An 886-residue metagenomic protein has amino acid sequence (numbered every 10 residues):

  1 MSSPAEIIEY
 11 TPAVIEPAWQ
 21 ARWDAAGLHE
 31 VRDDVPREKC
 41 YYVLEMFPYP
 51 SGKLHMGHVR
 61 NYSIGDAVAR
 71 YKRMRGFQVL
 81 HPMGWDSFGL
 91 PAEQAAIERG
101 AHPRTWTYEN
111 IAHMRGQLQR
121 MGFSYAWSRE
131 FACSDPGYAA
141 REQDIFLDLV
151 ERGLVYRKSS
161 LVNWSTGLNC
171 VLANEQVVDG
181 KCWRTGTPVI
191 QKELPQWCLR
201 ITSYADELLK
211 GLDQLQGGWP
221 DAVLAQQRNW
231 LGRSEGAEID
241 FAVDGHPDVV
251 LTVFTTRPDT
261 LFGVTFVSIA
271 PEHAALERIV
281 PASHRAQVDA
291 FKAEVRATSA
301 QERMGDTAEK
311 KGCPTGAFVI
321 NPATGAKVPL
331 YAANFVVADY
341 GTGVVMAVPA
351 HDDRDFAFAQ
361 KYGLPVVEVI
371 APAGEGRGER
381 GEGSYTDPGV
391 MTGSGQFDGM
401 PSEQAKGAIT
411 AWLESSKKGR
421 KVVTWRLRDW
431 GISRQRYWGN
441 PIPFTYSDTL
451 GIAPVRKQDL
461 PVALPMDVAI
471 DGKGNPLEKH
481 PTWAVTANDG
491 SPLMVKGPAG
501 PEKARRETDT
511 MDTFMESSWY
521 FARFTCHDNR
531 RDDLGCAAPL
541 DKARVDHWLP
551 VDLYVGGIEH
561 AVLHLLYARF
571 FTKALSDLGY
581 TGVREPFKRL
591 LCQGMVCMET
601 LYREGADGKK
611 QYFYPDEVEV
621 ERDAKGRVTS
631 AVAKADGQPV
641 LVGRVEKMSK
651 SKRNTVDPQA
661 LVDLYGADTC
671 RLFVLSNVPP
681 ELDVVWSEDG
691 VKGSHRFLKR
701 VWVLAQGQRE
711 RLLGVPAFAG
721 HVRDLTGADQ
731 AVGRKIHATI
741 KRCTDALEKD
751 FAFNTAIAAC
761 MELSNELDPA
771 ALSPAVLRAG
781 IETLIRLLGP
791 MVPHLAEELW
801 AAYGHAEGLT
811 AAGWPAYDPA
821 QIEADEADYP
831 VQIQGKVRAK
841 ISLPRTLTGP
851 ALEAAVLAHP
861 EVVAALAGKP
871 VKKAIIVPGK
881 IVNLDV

Functional and structural regions predicted by a protein language model:
S2-L44, R73-P82, T105-G116, G217 (+2 more regions): Conserved oxyanion/phosphate-binding beta-strand-loop segments in alpha/beta enzyme cores
P4, E9, P17-A18, R22-A26 (+11 more regions): Residue patterns forming the tRNA-binding/recognition surfaces of aminoacyl-tRNA synthetases and related DALR
E6-Y10, R233-E238, A371-G374, E379-A411 (+7 more regions): Long, charged, mostly alpha-helical binding arms that flank functional sites
I8-Q20, V68, A139-A371, D471-P492 (+5 more regions): NTP-handling and nucleic-acid-processing catalytic cores
R32-A101, E130-I145, T255-T256, P322-F358 (+1 more regions): N-terminal catalytic cores of NTP/NDP-binding nucleotidyl/phosphoryl-transfer enzymes
D86, L147, E151-S165, K421-L450 (+5 more regions): Helix-rich, typically C-terminal accessory recognition domains appended to large enzymatic cores
W183, P441-R505, E599-K647: Glycine-rich (often Gly-Gly/Gly-Pro-rich) flexible segments and glycine-rich loop motifs, frequently accented by
L251-H273, W430, R436-P443, D509-F524 (+2 more regions): Conserved phosphate/anionic-ligand binding catalytic regions in large, soluble enzymes, centered on
